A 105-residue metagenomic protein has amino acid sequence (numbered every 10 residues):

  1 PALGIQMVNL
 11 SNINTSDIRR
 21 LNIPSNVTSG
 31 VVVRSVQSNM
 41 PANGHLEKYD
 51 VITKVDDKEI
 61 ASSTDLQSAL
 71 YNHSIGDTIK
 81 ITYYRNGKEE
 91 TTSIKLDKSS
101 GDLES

Functional and structural regions predicted by a protein language model:
P1-S105: C-terminal recognition in membrane/secretory proteostasis and scaffolding
